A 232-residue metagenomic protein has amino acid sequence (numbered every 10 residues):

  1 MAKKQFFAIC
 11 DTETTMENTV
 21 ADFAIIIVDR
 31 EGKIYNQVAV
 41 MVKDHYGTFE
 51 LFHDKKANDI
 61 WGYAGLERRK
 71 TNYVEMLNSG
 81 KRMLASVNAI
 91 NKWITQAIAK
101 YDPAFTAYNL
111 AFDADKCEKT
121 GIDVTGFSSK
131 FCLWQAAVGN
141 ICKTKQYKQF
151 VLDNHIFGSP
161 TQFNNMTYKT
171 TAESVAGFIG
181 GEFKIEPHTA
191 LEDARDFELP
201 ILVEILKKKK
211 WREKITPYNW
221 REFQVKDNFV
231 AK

Functional and structural regions predicted by a protein language model:
K3-G121: Conserved non-catalytic scaffold segment of RNase H-like nuclease domains
E17, V138, L199: Conserved protein kinase catalytic core
V42, V124, F183-I185: Residue-level detector of short coil/turn "hinge" positions at structural boundaries
G47-Y73, V138-A194: Active-site-proximal helix-loop-helix substrate-binding element of RNase H-like nuclease domains
I98-Y101, T125-G126, R212: Short helix-terminating capping/connector loops at secondary-structure junctions
A104-L110, D115-K116, I156-K232: Acidic, Mg2+-coordinating catalytic module of metal-dependent nucleases/exonucleases that use a two-metal-ion mechanism
G126-C142: Conserved beta-strand -> loop -> alpha-helix junction used to position metal-binding or nucleic-acid-contacting
